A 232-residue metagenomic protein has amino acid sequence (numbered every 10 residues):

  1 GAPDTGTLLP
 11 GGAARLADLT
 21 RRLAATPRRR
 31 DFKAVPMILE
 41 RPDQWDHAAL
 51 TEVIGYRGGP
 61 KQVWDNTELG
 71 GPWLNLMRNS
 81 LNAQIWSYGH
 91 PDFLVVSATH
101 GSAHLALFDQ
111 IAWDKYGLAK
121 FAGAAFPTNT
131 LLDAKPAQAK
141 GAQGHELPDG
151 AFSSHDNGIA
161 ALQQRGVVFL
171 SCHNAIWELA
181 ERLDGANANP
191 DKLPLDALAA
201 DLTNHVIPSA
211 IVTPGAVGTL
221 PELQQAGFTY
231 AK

Functional and structural regions predicted by a protein language model:
A2-K232: Secreted/extracellular ectodomain signature
